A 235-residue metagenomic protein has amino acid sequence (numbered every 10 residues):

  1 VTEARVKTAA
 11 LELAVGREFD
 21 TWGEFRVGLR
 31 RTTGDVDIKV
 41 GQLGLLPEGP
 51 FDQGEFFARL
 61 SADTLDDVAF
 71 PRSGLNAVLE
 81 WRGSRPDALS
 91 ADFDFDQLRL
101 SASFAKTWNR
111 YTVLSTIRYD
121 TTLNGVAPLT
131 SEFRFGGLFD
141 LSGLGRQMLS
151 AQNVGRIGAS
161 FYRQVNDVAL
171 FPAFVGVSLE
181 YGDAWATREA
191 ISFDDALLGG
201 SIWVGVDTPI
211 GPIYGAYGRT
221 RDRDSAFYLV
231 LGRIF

Functional and structural regions predicted by a protein language model:
V1-R59, L65, F133-F139, M148-A151 (+1 more regions): Gram-negative/organellar outer-membrane beta-barrel architecture
V6, V154, D195-W203, I210: Short amphipathic alpha-helical segments
Q42-G49, Q53-L179, W185-T187, L229-V230 (+1 more regions): C-terminal outer-membrane beta-barrel translocator/porin domains of Gram-negative envelope proteins and their
T112, I210-P212: Coil-to-beta-strand transition motifs
Y162, A190, G199-V204: Short glycine-rich, acidic/polar surface loops and turns
F174-S178, G205, P212-G218: Conserved active-site loop/cleft motifs that coordinate metal ions or position small ligands
V175-E180, D194-G199: Small/polar glycine-rich anion-binding or flexible loop at a beta-alpha turn
A186-A196: Small/polar, glycine/serine/threonine/aspartate-rich low-complexity segments that form flexible
